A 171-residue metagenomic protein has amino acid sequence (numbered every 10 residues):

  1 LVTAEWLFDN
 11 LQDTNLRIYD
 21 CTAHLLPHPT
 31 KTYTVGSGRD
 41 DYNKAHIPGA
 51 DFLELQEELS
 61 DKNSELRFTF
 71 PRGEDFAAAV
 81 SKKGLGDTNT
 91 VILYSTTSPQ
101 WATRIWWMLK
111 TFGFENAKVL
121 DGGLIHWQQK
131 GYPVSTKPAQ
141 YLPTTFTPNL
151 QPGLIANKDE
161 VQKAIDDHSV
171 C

Functional and structural regions predicted by a protein language model:
L1-C171: Cytosolic catalytic domains that perform sulfur/thiol-centered chemistry
